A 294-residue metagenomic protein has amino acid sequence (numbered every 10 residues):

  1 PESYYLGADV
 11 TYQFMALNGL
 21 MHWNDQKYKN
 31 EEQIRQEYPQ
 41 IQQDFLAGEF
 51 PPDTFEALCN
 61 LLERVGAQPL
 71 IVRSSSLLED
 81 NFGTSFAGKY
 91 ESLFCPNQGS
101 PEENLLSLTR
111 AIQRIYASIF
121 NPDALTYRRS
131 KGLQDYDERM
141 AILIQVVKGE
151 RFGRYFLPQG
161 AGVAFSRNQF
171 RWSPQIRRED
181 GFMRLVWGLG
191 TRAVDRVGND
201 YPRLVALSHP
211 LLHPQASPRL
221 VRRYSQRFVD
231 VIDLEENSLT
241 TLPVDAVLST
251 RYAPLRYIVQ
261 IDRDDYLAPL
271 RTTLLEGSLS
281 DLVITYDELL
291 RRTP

Functional and structural regions predicted by a protein language model:
P1, E49-P294: Conserved mixed alpha/beta core segments that line enzyme active sites in large multi-domain catalysts
Y4-L58, V65, Y127, R139 (+1 more regions): A structural-propensity feature for long, helix-poor, extended segments
